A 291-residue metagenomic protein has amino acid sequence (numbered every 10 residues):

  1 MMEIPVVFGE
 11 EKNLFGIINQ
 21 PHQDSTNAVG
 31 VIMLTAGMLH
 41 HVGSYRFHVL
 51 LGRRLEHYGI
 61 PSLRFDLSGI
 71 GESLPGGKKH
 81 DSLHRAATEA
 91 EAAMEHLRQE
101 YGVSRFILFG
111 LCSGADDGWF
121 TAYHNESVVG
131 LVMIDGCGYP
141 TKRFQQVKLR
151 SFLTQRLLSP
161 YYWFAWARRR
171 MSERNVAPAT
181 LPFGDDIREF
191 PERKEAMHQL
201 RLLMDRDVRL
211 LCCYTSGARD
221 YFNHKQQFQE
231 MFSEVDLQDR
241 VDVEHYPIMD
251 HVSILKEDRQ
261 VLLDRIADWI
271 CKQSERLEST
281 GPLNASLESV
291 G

Functional and structural regions predicted by a protein language model:
M1-V29, L255: N-terminal cap/lid segment of alpha/beta-hydrolase-fold proteins
F8-G9, S25, L51, S151-G281 (+1 more regions): Serine-hydrolase catalytic core
E11, P21-D66, D220: Short, surface-exposed "cap/lid" segments of acyl-processing enzymes
A28, S62-S68, A90, L131 (+1 more regions): Polytopic alpha-helical membrane proteins, predominantly small-molecule transporters/carriers
L34-T35, L67, I134, Y214 (+1 more regions): Alpha/beta-hydrolase
M38, L67-E72, G138, D250: Alpha/beta-hydrolase active-site loop signature
G71-Y101: Catalytic nucleophile-loop/oxyanion-hole region of alpha/beta-hydrolase and closely related hydrolase-like folds
A92-Q155, L202-L203: Primarily recognizes the serine-hydrolase "nucleophile elbow" in alpha/beta-hydrolase and SGNH/GDSL folds
